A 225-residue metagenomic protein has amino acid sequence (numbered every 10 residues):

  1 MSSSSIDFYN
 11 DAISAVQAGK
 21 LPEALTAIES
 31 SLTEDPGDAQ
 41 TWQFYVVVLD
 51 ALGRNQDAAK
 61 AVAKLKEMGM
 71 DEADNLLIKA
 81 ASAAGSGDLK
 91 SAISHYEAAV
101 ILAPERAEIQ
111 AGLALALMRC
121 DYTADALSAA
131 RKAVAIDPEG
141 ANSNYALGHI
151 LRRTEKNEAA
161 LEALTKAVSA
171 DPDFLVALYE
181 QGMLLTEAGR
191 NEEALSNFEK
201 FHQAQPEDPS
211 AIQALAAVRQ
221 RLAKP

Functional and structural regions predicted by a protein language model:
M1-S5, L195-P225: Terminal, low-structured helical/coil segments at or just beyond the last alpha-helical repeat
S4-E34, A51, E72-A98: Alpha-helical segment of the N-proximal tetratricopeptide repeat
A18-T26, L52-K64, S86-A98, C120-K132 (+3 more regions): Structural signature of tandem alpha-helical TPR/SEL1-like repeats, specifically the intra-repeat loop/turn
E34, E67-M68, L102, I136 (+2 more regions): Structural marker of alpha-solenoid helical repeat scaffolds
L77-A81, E108-S169: Alpha-helical adaptor scaffolds
